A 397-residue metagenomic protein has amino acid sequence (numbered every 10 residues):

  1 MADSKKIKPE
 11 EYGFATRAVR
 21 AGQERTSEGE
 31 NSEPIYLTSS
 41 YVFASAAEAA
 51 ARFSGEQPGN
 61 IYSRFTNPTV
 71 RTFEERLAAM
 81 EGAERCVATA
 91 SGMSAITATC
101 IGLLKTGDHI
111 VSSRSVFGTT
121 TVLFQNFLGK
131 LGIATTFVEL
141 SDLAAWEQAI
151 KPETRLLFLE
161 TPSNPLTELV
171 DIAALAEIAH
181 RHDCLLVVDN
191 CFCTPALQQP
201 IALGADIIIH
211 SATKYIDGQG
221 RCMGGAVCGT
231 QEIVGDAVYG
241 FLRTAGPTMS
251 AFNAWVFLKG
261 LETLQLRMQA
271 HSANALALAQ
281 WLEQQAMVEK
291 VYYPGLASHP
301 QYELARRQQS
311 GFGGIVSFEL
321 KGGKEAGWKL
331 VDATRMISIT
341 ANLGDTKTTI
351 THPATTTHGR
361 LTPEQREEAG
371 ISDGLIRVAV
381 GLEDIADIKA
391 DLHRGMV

Functional and structural regions predicted by a protein language model:
A2-D3, Q125-N126, A134, Q148 (+3 more regions): PLP-dependent enzyme catalytic core of the Aspartate aminotransferase-like
A2-E10, A18-S27, R85-M287, Y292: Conserved PLP-enzyme active-site core in the AAT-like
A2-N67, E75: N-terminal "arm"/small-domain region of PLP-dependent enzymes with the aminotransferase-like
T26, V42-A46, V234-G235, G323-A326 (+2 more regions): Short, acidic Gly/Pro/Ser/Thr-rich loop/turn segments
S45-S94, T119-N126: Conserved N-terminal alpha-helix of the aminotransferase class I/II PLP-enzyme fold
M80, L282-A286, T334: Acidic-histidine catalytic/liganding microenvironments
K290-I376, V380: Conserved C-terminal alpha-helix-loop-beta "cap" of PLP-dependent enzymes that closes/shapes the active-site mouth
